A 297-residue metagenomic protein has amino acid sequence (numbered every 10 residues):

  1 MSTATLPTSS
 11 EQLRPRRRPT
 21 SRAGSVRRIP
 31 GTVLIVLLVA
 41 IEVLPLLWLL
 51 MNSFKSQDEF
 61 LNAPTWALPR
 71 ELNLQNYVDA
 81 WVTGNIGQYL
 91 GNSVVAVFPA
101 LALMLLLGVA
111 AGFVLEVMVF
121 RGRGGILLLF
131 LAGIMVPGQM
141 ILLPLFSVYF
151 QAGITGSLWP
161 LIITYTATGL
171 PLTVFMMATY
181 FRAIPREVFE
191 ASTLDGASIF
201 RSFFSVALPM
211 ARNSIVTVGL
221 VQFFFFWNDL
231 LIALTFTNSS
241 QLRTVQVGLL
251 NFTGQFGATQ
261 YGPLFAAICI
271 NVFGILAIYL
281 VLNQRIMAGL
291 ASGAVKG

Functional and structural regions predicted by a protein language model:
M1-G24: Short, Lys/Arg-rich, polar N-terminal cytosolic tail immediately upstream of the first transmembrane signal-anchor
R28-G297: A structural signal for multi-pass alpha-helical bundles of membrane permease subunits that mediate small-molecule
